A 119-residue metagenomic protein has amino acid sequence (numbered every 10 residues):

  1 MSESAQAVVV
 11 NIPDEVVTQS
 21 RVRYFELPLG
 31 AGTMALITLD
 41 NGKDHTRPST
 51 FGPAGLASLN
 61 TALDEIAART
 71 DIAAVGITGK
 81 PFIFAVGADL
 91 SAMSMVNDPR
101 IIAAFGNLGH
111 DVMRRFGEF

Functional and structural regions predicted by a protein language model:
M1-T78, R114: Conserved CoA-thioester-binding segment of acyl-CoA-metabolizing enzymes
N41, T50, T78-R114: Glycine- (often His-adjacent) and acidic-residue-rich active-site loop that binds/positions the CoA thioester
F119: Internal glycine-rich, Lys/Arg-flanked active-site/core loops of soluble domains
